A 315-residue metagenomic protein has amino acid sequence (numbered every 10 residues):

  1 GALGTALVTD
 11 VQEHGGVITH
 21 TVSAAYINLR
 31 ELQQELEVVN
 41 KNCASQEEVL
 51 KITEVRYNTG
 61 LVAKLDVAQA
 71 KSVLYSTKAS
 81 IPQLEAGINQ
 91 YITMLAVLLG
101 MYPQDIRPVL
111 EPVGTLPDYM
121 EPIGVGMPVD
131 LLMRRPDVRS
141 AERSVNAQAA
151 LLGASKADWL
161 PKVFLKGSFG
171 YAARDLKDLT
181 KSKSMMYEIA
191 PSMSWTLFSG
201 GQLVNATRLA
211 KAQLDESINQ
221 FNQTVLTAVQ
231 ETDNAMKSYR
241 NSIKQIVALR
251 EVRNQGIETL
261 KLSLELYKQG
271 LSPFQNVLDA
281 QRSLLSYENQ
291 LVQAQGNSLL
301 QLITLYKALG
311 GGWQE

Functional and structural regions predicted by a protein language model:
G1-T9, G15, L65, Q69 (+5 more regions): Sec/SRP-type N-terminal targeting helices
V8-V11, G15-M127, S238, S242 (+2 more regions): Periplasmic alpha-helical coiled-coil/stalk elements that build and connect Gram-negative outer-membrane
E47-K51, Y75-Q104, S155, R250-L309: Short segments within alpha-helical structural elements
T59-V62, T227, S272: Structural signature of alpha-solenoid helical repeat scaffolds
P117, A172-D175: Flexible loop/turn segments at secondary-structure boundaries
F169-A173, L197, L309: Transmembrane beta-strands of outer-membrane beta-barrel pores
